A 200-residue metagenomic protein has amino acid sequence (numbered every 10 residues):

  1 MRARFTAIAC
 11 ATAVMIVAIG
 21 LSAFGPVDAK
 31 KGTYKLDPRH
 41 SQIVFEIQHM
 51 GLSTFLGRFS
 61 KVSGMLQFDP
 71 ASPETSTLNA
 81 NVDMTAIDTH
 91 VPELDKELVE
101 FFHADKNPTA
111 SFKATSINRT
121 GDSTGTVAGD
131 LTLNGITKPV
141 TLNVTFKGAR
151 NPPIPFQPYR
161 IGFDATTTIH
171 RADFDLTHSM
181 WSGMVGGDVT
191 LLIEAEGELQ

Functional and structural regions predicted by a protein language model:
M1-T12: Bacterial N-terminal signal peptides that target proteins for export
T6-I8, V17, E198: Short amphipathic alpha-helical "recognition" segments used for binding
V14-S22: Hydrophobic h-region of N-terminal signal peptides that target proteins for export in Gram-negative bacteria
L21-Q200: Low-complexity, acidic/polar, glycine-enriched regions of mature
